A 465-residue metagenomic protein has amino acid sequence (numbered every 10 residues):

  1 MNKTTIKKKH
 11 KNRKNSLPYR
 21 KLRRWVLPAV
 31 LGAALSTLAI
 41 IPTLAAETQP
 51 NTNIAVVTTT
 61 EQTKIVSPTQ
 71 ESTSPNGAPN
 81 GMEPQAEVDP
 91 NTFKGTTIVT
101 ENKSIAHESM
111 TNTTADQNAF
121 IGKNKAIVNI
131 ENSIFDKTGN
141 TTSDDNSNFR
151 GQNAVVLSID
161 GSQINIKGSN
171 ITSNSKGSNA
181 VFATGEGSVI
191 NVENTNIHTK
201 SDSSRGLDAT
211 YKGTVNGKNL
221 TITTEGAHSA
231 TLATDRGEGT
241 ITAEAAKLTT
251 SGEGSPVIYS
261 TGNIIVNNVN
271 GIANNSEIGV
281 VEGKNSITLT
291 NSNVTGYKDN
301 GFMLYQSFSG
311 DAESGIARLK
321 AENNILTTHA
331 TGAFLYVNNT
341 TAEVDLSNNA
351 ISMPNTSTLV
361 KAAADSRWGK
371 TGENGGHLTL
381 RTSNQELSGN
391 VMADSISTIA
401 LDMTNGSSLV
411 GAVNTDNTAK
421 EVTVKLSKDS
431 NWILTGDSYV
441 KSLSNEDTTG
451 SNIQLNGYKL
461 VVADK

Functional and structural regions predicted by a protein language model:
M1-V30: Bacterial Sec-dependent N-terminal signal peptides
P28-L38: Bacterial N-terminal signal peptides
T37-T58: Sec-dependent signal peptide cleavage junction
I54-T58, I65-P68, S74-S143, L460: N-terminal segments that cap or nucleate solenoid repeat domains
G81-K94, T114-I121, S143-L157, S175-A183 (+10 more regions): Extracellular beta-strand/beta-solenoid scaffold signature
T100-E108, I127-N132, Q163-G168, V189-T195 (+13 more regions): All-beta strand scaffolds that present successive hydrophobic residues in beta-strands
I105, K123-K200, D208-G217: Post-signal-peptide, soluble extracytosolic/periplasmic N-terminal scaffold domains of envelope/secretory systems
N414-E421, L434-N445, D464: Surface-exposed loop/turn positions within long extracellular repeat scaffolds, especially the passenger domains
